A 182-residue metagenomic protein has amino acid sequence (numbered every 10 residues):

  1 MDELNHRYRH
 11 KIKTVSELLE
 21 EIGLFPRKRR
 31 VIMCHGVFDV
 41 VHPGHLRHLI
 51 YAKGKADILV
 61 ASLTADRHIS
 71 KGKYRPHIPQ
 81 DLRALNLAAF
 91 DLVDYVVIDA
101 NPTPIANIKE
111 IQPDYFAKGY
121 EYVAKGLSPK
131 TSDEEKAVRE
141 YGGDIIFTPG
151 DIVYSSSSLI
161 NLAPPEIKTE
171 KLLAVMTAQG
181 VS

Functional and structural regions predicted by a protein language model:
M1-S182: Nucleotidyltransferase catalytic core that binds NTPs
